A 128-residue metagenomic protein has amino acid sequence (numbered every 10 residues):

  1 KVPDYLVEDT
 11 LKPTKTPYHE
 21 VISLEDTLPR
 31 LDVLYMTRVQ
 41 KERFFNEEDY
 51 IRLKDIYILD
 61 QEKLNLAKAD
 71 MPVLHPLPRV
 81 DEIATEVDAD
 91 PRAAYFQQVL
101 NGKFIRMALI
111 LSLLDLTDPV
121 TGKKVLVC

Functional and structural regions predicted by a protein language model:
K1-M36: Glycine-rich phosphate/diphosphate-binding loop of Rossmann-like nucleotide-binding domains
P13, F44-D49, D88-R92: Short glycine/proline- and charge-enriched loop/turn segments that cap or connect secondary-structure elements
E25-P29, Q61, L111: Amphipathic, non-transmembrane alpha-helical secondary structure
D32, R38-Q40, L77-P78: Short glycine-/small-residue-rich Rossmann-like dinucleotide-binding loops
R38-Y57: Glycine/threonine-rich flexible loop motifs
R52-K63, Q98: Gly/Ser/Thr-rich active-site loops/lids in small-molecule metabolic enzymes that frequently grip phosphoryl groups
E62-D70: Short, conserved loop/helix-junction motifs that constitute active-site signature segments in enzyme catalytic cores
D70-M71, P76-C128: Adenosine-phosphate binding glycine-rich loop
